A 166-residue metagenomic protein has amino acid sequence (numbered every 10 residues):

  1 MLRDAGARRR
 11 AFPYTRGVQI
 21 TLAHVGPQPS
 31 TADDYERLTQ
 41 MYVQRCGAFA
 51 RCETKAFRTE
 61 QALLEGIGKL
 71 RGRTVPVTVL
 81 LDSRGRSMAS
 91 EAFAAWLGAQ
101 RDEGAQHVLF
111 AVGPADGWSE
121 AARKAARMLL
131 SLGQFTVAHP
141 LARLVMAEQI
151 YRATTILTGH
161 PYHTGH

Functional and structural regions predicted by a protein language model:
M1-G17: N-terminal amphipathic/basic-hydrophobic helices that include classical n-h-c signal peptides and signal-anchor
Y14-C46: N-terminal beta1-alpha1 ligand-phosphate binding loop
Q28, S83-R86, P114-G117: Short glycine-rich anion-binding loops that position phosphate/pyrophosphate groups of nucleotides and phosphorylated
A32, A89-E91, S119-A122, L141: Short glycine-/acidic-enriched loop or helix-start segments at secondary-structure transitions that form or flank
C46-L109: S-adenosyl-L-methionine/SAH cofactor-binding core of RNA-modifying enzymes
V79, G113, M146: Conserved RecA-like P-loop NTPase ATPase core
V108-A121: Short glycine-rich, acidic/polar surface loops and turns
E120-H166: Structured adenosyl-cofactor binding patch, chiefly the S-adenosyl-L-methionine
